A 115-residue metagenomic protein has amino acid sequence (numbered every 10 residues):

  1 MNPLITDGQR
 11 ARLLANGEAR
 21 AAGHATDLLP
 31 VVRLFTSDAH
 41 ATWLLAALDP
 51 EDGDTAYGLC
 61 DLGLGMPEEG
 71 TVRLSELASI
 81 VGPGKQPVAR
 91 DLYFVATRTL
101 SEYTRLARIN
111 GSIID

Functional and structural regions predicted by a protein language model:
M1-A39, I114-D115: N-terminal domain-onset segments
G8-Q9, G17-E18, D49, G63 (+3 more regions): Generic low-complexity, intrinsically disordered sequence content enriched in small uncharged/hydrophobic residues
R20-A22, V31-T36, C60, G65 (+2 more regions): Short, flexible coil/linker segments at or flanking structured domains
A39-H40, D52: Short acidic/glycine-enriched loop/turn segments that link adjacent beta-strands
L45-P83: Acidic, aromatic-enriched beta-alpha/helix-loop junctions
P67-D115: Helix-rich interaction surfaces within compact, conserved domain-sized segments that mediate assembly or partner
